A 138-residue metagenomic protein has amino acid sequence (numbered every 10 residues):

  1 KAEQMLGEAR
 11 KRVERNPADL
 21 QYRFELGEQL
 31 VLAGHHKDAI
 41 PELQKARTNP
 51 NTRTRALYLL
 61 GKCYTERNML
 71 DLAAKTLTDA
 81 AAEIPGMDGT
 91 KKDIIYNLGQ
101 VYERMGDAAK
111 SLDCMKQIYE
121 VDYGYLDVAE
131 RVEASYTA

Functional and structural regions predicted by a protein language model:
A2-M5, A39, A73, S111: Single-residue signature of alpha-solenoid repeat helices
L77-A82, E103, D107-L126, E133: TPR/TPR-like (Sel1-like) alpha-helical repeat modules
